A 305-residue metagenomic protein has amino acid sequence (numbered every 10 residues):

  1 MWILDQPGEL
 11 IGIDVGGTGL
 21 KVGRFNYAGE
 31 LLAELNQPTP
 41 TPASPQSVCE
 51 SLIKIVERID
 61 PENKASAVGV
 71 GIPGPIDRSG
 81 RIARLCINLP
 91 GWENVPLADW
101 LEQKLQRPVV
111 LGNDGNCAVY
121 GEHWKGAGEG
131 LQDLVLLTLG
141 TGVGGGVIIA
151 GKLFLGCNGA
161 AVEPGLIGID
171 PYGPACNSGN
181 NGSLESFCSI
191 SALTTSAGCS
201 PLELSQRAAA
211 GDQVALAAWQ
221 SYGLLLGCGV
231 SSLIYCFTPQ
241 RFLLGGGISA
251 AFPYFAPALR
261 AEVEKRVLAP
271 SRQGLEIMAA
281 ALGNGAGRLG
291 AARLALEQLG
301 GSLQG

Functional and structural regions predicted by a protein language model:
M1-A67, I76-I82, D99-V109, G121-L131 (+1 more regions): ATP-binding/phosphotransfer module of carbohydrate and carboxylate kinases, centering on a glycine-rich
D14, G69-P73, G112, L136-G142 (+1 more regions): Short beta-strand segments
E34-N36, C86, G156: Residue-level detector of high-confidence beta-strand sites
T39-T41, G91, A161-E163: A short acidic/small-residue loop/turn micro-motif
G74-I76, L89, G115, G140 (+3 more regions): Short, flexible active-site-adjacent loop segments at beta-strand->alpha-helix junctions, enriched in small/polar
R81-N94: A charged helix-plus-loop insertion that forms the helical arch/lid used to bind and gate nucleic-acid substrates
N88-P90, V110-N116, L136-L139, M278-N284: Active-site nucleophile and cofactor-binding loops and adjacent substrate-binding regions of central metabolic enzymes
E129-F187: Glycine-rich phosphate-binding loop of actin/hexokinase-like ATP-binding domains
